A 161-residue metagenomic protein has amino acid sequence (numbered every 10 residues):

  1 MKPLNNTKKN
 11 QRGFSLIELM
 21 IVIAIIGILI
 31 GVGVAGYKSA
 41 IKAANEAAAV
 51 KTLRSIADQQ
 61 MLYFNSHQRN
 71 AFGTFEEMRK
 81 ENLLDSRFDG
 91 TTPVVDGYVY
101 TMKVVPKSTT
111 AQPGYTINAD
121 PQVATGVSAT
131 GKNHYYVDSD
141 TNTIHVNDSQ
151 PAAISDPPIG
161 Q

Functional and structural regions predicted by a protein language model:
M1-F14: N-terminal leader/signal peptides at the extreme start of proteins
G13-I21: Secretory/exported precursors with cleavable N-terminal leaders
M20-G36: Alpha-helical hydrophobic helix detector
V34-L53: Aliphatic-rich helix starts adjacent to a transmembrane/signal segment
D58-G131, S139-T143, P158-Q161: Extracellular/periplasmic head regions of type IV pilus-like filament subunits
T143-P151: Short, exposed beta-strand-loop hairpins at the edges of beta-sheets in extracellular/periplasmic proteins
P151-I154, I159: A short acidic/small-residue loop/turn micro-motif
